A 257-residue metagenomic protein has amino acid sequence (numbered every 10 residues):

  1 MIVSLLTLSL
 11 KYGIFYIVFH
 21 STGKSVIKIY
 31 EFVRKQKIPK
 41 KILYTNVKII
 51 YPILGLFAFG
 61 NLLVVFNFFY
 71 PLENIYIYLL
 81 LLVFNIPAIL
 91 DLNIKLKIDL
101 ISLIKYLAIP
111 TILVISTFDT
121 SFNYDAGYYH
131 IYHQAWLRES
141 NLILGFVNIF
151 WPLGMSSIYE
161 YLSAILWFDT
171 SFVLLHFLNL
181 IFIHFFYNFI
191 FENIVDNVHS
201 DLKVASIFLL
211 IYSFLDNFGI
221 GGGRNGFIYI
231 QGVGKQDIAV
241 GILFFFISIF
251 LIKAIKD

Functional and structural regions predicted by a protein language model:
M1-L96: Membrane-embedded, hydrophobic transmembrane alpha-helices
S25-R34, N85-K97, T117-F118, N188-N197 (+1 more regions): Structural signal for the C-terminal ends of transmembrane alpha-helices and the immediately following loop
L56-L62, T111-I115, L210-G219: Aromatic-anchored segments of alpha-helical transmembrane domains
N67-Y76, F122-Y124, R224-D237: Membrane-interface catalytic loops of GT-C/OST-like multi-pass glycosylation enzymes that act
L72-I77, L96-K105, H199-L202: Membrane-interfacial entry segments at the cytosolic side of transmembrane helices
L113-Y212, G226-V233: Active-site lumenal/periplasmic loops and adjacent helix-entry segments of GT-C-fold, multi-pass membrane
I230-V233, I238-K256: Specific aromatic-rich, kink-prone transmembrane helix
